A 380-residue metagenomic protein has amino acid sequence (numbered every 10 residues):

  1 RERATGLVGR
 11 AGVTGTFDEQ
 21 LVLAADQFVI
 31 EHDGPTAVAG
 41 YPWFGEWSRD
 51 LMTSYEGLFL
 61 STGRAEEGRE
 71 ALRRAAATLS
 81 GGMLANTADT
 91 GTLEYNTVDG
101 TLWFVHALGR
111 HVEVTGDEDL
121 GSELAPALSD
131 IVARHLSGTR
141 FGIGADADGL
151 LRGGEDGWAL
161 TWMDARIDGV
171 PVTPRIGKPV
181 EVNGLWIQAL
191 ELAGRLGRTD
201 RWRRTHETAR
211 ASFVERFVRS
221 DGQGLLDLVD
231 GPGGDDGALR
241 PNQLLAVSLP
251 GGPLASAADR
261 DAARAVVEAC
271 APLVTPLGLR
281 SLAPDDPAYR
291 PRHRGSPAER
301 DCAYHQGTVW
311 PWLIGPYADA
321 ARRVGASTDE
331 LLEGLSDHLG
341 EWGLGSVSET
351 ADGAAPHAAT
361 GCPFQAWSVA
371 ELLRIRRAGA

Functional and structural regions predicted by a protein language model:
R1-A380: Acidic, mature catalytic/reactive cores of soluble proteins
